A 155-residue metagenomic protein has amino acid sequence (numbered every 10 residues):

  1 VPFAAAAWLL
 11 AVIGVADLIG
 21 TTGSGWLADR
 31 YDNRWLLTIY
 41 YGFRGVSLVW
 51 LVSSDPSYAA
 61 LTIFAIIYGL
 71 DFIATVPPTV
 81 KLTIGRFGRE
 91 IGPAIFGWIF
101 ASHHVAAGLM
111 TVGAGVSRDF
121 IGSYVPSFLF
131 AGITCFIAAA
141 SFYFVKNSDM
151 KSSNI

Functional and structural regions predicted by a protein language model:
V1-V15, A94, W98, P126: Loop-to-transmembrane helix entry
G14-V15, H104-A106: Short hydrophobic/small-residue motifs within alpha-helical transmembrane segments of multi-pass transporter-like
L18, G42-V46, G132-A139: Small-residue-rich packing faces within the transmembrane alpha-helices of Major Facilitator Superfamily
L27-A28, A114-G122: Interfacial helix-cap and linker-helix signal at transmembrane-aqueous boundaries of multi-pass secondary transporters
W35-W50: Structural signature of the two symmetry-related core transmembrane helices
A60-A74: Hydrophobic core of transmembrane alpha-helices in multi-pass small-molecule transporters, especially MFS/SLC-type
A74-F87: Intracellular juxtamembrane helix-capping segments at the cytosolic ends of symmetry-related transmembrane helices
T79, A131-I155: Multi-pass alpha-helical transporter architecture, strongest for 12-TM Major Facilitator/SLC carriers used
